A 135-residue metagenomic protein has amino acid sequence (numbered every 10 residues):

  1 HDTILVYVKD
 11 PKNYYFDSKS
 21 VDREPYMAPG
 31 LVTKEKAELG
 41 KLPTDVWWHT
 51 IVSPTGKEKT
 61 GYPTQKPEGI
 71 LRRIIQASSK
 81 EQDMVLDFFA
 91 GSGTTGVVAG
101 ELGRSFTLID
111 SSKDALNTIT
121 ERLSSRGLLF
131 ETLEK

Functional and structural regions predicted by a protein language model:
H1-L129: Core catalytic lobe of class I
F130-K135: Long, charged amphipathic helices and adjacent flexible linkers at domain junctions
